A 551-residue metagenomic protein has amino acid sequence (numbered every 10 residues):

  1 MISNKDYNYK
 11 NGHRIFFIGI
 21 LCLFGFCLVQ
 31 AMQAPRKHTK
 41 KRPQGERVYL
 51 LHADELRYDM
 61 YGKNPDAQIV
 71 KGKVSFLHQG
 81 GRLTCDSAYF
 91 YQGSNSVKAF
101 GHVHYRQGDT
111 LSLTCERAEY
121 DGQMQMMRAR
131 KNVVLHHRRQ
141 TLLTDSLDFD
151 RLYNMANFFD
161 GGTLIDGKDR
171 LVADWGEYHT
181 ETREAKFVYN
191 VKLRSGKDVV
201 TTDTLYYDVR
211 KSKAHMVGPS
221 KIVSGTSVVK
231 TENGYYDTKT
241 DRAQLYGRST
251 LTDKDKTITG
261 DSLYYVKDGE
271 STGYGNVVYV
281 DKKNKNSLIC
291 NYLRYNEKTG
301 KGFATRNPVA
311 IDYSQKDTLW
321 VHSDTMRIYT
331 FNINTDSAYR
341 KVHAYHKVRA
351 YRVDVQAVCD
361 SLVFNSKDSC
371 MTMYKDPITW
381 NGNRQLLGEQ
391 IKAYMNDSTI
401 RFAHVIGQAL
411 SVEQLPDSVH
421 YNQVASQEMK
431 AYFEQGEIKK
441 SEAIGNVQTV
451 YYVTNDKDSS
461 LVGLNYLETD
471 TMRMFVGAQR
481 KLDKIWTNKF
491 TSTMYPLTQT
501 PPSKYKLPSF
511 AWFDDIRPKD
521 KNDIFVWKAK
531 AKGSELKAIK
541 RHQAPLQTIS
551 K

Functional and structural regions predicted by a protein language model:
M1-T39, T548-K551: Bacterial Sec-dependent N-terminal signal peptides
A31-K551: N-terminal amphipathic/hydrophobic interface segments
